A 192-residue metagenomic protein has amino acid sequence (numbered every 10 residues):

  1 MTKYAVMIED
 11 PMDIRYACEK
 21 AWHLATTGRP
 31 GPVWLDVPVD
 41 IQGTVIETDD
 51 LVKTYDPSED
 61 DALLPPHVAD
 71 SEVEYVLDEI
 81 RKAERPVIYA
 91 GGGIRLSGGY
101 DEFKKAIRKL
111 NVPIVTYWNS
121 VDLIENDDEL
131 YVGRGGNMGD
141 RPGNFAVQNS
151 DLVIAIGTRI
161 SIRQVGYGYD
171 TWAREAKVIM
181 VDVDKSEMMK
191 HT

Functional and structural regions predicted by a protein language model:
M1-Y16, V37, S120-T192: Glycine-rich, acidic loop regions that bind phosphate or pyrophosphate groups
K3-D10, E19-G31, E47, D78-R85 (+2 more regions): Generic secondary-structure signature for well-ordered alpha-helical cores
K3-M12, A62-P65, Y89-G93: Flexible, glycine/proline-enriched loop segments at strand-loop-helix junctions that form or flank small-ligand binding
M12-Y16, T26, G92-G99, S161: Active-site glycine- and acidic-residue-rich loops that bind and position anionic ligands or nucleotide-like cofactors
E19-L24, D50-V52, G99-N111, G168-A173: Short, solvent-exposed amphipathic alpha-helical segments in soluble enzyme and RNA/protein-processing domains
A21-W22, L35, I88, I114 (+2 more regions): Buried hydrophobic positions in well-ordered alpha/beta secondary-structure cores of metabolic enzymes
L24-K82: Conformationally flexible catalytic loops at phosphate/diphosphate-handling active centers
V68-A69, Y75-V153: Anionic-ligand anchoring segments at beta-strand to alpha-helix junctions in alpha/beta enzyme folds, i.e., glycine
